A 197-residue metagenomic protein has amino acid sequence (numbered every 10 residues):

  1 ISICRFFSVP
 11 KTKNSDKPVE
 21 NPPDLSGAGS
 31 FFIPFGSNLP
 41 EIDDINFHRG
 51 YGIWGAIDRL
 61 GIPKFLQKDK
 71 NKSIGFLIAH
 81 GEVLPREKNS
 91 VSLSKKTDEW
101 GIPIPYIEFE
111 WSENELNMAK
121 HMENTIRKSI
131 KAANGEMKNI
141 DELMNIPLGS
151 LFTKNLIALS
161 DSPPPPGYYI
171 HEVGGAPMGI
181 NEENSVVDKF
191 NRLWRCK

Functional and structural regions predicted by a protein language model:
I1-N117, S160-P177, N184-V186, L193-W194: FAD cofactor-binding and catalytic pocket of flavoenzymes
M118-M122: Hydrophobic (often cysteine-bearing) scaffold residues that line and stabilize catalytic clefts of nucleotide/cofactor
E123-K131: Non-transmembrane alpha-helical segments in soluble domains of secreted/periplasmic/extracellular proteins
I130-F190: An extended, acidic, His-containing surface patch that forms the Zn2+-binding/catalytic region of metallohydrolases
